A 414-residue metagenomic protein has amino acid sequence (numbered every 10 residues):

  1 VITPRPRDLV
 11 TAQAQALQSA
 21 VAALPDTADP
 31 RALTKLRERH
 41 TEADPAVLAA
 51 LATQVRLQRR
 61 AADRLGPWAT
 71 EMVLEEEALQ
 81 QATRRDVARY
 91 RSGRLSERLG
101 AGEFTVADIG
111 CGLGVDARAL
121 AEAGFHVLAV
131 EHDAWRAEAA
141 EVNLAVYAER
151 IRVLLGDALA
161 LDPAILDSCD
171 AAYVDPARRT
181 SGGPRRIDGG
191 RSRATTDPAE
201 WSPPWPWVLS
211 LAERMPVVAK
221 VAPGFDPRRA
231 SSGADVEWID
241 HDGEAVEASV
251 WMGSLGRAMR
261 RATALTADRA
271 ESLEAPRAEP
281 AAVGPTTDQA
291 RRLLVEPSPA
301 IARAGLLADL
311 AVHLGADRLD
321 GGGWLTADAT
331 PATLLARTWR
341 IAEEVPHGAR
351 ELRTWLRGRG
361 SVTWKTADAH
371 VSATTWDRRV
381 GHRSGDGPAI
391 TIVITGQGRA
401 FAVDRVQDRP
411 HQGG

Functional and structural regions predicted by a protein language model:
V1-G414: SAM-dependent transferase fold signal centered on methyltransferase-like domains, encompassing both Class I
